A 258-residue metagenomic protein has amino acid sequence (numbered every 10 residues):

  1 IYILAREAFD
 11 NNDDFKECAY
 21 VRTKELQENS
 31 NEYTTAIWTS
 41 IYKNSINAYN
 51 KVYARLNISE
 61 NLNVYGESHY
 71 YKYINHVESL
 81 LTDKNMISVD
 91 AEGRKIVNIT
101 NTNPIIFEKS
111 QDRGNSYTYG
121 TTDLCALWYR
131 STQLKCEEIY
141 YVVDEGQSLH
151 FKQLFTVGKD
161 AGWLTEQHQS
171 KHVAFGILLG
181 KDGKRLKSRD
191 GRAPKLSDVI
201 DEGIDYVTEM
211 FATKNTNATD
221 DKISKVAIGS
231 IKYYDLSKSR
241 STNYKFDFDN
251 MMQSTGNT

Functional and structural regions predicted by a protein language model:
I1-T258: NTP-dependent nucleotidyl-transfer catalytic core
